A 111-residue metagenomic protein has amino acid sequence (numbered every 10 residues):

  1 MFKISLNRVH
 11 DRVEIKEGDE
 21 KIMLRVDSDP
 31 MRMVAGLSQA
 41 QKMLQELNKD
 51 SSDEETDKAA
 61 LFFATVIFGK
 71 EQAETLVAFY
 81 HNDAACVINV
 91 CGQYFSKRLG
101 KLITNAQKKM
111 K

Functional and structural regions predicted by a protein language model:
M1-E46, N105-K111: Short, charged/polar N-terminal "headpieces" of proteins
A40, F68-E71: Short acidic, glycine/tyrosine-flanked loop/strand segments centered on an H-E-D-like triad
N48-S52: Charged, low-complexity interaction regions
E54-A59: Contiguous, amphipathic alpha-helical segments that mediate oligomerization or scaffolding in large protein assemblies
K70-K111: C-terminal charged interaction modules
